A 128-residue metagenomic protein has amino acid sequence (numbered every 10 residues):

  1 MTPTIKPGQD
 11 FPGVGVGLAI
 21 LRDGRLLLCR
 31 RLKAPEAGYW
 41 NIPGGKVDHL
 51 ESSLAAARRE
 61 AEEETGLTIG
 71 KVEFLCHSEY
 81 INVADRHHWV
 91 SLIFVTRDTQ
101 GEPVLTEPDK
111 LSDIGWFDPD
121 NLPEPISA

Functional and structural regions predicted by a protein language model:
M1-T4, L75-H77: Short Pro/Gly-enriched beta-strand edge/turn motifs at strand-loop
P3-L26, I93-V95: Conserved N-terminal beta-strand and adjoining loop/helix that marks the start of the Nudix/MutT-like hydrolase domain
G8-P12, Y39, A84-V90, P108-L111: A generic structural micro-feature
D23-R25, L32, R97-E102, P119-N121: Short loop segments at secondary-structure junctions
R25-E63: Conserved Nudix-box catalytic region and its N-terminal flanking loop in Nudix hydrolases and closely related
T68-C76: A short coil-to-beta-strand element that immediately follows conserved catalytic motifs
S78-P103: Active-site-adjacent beta-strand/loop module that shapes the phosphate/pyrophosphate-binding cleft
I93-V95, V104-A128: NUDIX/MutT-family hydrolases
